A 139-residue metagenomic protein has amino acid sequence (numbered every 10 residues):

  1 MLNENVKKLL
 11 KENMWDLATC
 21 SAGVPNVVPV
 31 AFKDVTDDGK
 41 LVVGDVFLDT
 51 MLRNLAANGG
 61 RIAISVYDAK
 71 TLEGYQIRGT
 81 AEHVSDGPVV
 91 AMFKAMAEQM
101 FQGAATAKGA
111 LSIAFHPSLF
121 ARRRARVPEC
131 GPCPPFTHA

Functional and structural regions predicted by a protein language model:
M1-A139: Binding-site signature for planar aromatic cofactors or substrates
